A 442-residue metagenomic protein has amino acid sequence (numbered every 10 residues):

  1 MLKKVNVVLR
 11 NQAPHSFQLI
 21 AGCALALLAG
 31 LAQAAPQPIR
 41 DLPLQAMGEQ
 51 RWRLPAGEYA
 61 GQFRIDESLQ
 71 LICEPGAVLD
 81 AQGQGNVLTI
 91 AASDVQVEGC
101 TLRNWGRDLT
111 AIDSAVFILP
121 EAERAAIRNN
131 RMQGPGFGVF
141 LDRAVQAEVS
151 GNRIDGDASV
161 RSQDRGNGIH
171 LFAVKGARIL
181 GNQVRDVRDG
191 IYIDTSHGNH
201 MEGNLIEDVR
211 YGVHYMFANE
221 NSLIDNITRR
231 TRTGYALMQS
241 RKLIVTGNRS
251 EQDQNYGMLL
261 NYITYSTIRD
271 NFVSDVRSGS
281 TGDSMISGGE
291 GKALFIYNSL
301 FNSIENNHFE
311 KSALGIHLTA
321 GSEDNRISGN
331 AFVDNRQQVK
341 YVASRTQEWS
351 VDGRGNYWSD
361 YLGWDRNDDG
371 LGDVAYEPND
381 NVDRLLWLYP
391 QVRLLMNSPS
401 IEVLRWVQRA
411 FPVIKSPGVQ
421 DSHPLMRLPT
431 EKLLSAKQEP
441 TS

Functional and structural regions predicted by a protein language model:
K4-A21: Bacterial N-terminal signal peptides that target proteins for export
Q18-G30: Bacterial N-terminal signal peptides
A34-R64: Acidic Gly/Asp/Thr-rich repetitive segments characteristic of extracellular carbohydrate-active and adhesion proteins
L44, Y59-I72, L79-E123, F137-A144 (+1 more regions): Extracellular beta-strand-rich solenoid/capping regions of secreted or surface-exposed proteins that bind or remodel
R53, R64, I72, D80 (+22 more regions): Extracellular beta-strand solenoid repeats
A81-T89, T110-I118, G134-L141, R161-F172 (+7 more regions): Extracellular beta-strand/beta-solenoid scaffold signature
G151, F272-Y297, N302-N306, E310-S442: Functionally critical loop-and-helix segments that line ligand-binding/catalytic clefts of soluble enzyme domains
